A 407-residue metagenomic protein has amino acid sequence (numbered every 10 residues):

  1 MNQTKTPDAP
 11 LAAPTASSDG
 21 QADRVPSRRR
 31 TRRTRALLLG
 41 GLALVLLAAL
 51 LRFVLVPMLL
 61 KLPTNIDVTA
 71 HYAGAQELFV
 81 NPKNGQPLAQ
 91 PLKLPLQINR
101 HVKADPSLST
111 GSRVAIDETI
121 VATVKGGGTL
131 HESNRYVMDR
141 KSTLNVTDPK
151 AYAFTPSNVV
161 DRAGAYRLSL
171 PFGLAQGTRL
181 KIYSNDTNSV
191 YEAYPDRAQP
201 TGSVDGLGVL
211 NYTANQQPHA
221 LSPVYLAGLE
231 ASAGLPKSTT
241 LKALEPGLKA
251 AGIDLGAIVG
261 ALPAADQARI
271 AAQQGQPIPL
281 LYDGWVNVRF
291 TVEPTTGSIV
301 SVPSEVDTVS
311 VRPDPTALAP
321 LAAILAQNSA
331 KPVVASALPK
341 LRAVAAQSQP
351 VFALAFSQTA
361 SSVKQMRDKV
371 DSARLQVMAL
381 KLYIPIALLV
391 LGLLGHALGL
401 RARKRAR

Functional and structural regions predicted by a protein language model:
M1-R33, L394-R407: Terminal targeting segments of Actinobacterial cell-envelope proteins
D23-A153: Solvent-exposed N-terminal domain segments of exported/luminal and surface proteins
R29-G40, R52-V54, D371-R407: Juxtamembrane interface at the cytosolic side of transmembrane helices
P63, S169-G173, P263: Proline-rich low-complexity regions
E118-Q199: A cross-kingdom signal targeting lumenal/periplasmic-facing segments of multi-pass membrane and secretory-pathway
T178-A319: Membrane-proximal low-complexity regions enriched in glycine and acidic/polar residues
P277-K381: Membrane-proximal extracellular "stem/stalk" segments of glycoproteins immediately N-terminal to a transmembrane helix
